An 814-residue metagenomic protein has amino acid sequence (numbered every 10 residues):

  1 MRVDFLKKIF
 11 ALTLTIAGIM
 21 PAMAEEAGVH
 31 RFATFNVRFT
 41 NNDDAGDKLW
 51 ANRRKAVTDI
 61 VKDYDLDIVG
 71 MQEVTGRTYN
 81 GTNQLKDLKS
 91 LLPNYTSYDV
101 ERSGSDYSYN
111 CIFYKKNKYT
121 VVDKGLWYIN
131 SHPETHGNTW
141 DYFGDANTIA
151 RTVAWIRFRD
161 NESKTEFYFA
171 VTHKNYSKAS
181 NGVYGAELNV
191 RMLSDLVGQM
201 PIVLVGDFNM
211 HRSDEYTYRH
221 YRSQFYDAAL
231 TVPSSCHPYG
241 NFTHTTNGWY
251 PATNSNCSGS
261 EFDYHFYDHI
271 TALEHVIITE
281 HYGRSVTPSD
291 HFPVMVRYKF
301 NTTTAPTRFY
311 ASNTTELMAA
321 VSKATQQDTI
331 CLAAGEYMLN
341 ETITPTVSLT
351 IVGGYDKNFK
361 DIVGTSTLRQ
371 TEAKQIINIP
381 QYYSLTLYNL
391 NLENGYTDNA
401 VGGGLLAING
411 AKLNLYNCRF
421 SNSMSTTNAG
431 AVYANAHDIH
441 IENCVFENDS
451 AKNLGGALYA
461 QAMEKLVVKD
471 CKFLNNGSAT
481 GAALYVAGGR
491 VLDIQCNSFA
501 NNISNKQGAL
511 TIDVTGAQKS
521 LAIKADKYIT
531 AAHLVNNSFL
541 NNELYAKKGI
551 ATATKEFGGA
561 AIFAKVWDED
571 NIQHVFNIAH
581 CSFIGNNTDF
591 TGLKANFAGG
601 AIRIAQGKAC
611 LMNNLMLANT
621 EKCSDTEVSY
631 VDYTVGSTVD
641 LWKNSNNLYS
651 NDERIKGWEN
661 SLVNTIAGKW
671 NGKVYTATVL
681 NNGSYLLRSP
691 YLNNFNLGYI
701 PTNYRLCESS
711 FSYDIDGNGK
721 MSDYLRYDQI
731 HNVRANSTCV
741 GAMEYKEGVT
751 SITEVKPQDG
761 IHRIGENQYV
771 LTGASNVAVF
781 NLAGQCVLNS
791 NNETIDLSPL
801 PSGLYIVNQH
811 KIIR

Functional and structural regions predicted by a protein language model:
A24-K89, R102-S108, T302-P306: N-terminal, active-site-proximal structural segment of metallo-dependent hydrolase catalytic domains
V74-E166: Structured beta-strand-rich core segments of catalytic domains in phosphoester-bond hydrolases
S180, Y184, S194-V203, M210-T304: Metal-dependent phosphoester-hydrolase catalytic domains
T303-A305, P701-N703, C707-T750: Surface beta-loop-beta hairpin patches that serve as ligand-binding interfaces in beta-rich domains
T314-M318, Q327-T350, G354-N358, E372: N-terminal extracellular ligand-recognition/capping segment immediately after the signal peptide
N340-E341, T346, N414, H440 (+7 more regions): Predominantly extracellular beta-rich ligand-binding scaffolds that present long acidic/polar faces for carbohydrate
L349-A400, M424: Right-handed parallel beta-helix/beta-spiral solenoid domain characteristic of secreted/periplasmic
T753-R814: C-terminal outer-membrane/trafficking sorting elements
